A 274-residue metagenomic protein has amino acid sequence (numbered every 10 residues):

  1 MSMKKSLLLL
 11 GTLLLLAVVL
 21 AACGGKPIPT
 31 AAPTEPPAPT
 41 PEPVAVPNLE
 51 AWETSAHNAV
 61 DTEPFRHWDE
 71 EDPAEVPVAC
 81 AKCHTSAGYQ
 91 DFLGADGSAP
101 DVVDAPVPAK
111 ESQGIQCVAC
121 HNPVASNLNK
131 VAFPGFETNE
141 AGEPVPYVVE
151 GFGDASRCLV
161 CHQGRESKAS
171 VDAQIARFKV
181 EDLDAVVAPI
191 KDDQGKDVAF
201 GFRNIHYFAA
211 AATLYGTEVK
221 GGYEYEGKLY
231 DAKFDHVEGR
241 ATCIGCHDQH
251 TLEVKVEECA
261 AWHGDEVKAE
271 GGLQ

Functional and structural regions predicted by a protein language model:
S2-G11: Bacterial N-terminal signal peptides that target proteins for export
V19-A22: C-terminal motif of bacterial Sec signal peptides marking the signal peptidase cleavage site
G24-P27: Bacterial signal peptide processing site
P29-G153, V160-D248: Sequence context of c-type cytochrome heme-c attachment sites
V46, G272-Q274: Extracellular/surface-associated beta-sandwich interaction domains
R157, C161, C259-W262: Hydrophobic alpha-helical packing residues
E238-G272: Structured mid-domain segments that build the active-site/substrate or prosthetic-cofactor binding neighborhood
